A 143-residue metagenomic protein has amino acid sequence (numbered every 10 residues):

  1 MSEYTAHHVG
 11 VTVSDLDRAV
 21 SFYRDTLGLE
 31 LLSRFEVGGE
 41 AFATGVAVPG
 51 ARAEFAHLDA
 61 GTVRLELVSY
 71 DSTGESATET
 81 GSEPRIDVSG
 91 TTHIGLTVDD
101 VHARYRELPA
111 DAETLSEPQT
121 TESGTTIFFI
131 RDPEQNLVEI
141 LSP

Functional and structural regions predicted by a protein language model:
M1-T5, R85: Haloarchaeal acidic low-complexity proteome signature biased toward cell-envelope/secretome components but also
S2, V11, L96, H102-P143: Vicinal oxygen chelate
T12-V63: Core segments of cupin and vicinal oxygen chelate
G39-T44, G74-G81: A short, acidic/glycine-rich surface segment
R64, P84-D87: Non-DNA-binding regulatory cores of transcription-related proteins, predominantly C-terminal effector-binding
S69-G74, S142-P143: Acetyl-CoA-dependent GNAT
T91-T92: Eukaryotic phosphotyrosine signaling hubs
